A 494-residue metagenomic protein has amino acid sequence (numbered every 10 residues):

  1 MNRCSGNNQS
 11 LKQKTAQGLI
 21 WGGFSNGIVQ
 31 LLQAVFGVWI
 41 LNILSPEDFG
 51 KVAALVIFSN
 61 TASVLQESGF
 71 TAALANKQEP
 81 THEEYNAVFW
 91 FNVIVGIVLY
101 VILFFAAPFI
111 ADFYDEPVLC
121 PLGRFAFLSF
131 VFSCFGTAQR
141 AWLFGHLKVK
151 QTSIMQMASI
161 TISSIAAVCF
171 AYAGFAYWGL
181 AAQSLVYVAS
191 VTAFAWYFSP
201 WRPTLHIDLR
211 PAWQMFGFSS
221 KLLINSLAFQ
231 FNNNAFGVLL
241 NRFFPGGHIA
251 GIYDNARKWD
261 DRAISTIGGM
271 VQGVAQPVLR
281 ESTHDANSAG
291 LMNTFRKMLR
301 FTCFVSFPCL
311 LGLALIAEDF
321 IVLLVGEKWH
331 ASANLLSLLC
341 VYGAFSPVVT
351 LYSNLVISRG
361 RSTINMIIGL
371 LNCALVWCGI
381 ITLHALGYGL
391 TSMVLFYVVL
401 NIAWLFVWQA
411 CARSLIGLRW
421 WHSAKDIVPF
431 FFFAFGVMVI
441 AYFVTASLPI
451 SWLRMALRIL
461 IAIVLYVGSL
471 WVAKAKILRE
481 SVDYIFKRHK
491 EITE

Functional and structural regions predicted by a protein language model:
M1-G6, R413-W420, A424-V428, I440-E494: Membrane-proximal transmembrane or re-entrant/amphipathic helices at the cytosolic face
M1-Q33, A72-A75, E79-W90, L119 (+4 more regions): N-terminal membrane topogenesis motif
N2-L11, T15, K150, A193-N234 (+5 more regions): Interhelical loop/hinge segments that connect adjacent transmembrane helices in multipass membrane
L11-S68, V95-A107, R124, S129 (+4 more regions): Signature of the first transmembrane helix
K12, A73-H82, F132-M155, A173 (+6 more regions): Membrane-interface junctions at transmembrane-helix termini in multi-pass inner-membrane proteins
G18-Q33, L180-Y187, V191, A195 (+6 more regions): Transmembrane helical elements of multi-pass membrane transporters/channels
Q33, V64-H82, F144-G145, A256 (+3 more regions): Helix-loop junctions and terminal segments of transmembrane helices in multi-pass membrane transport/translocation
W39-V56, D112, C120, L147-K150 (+7 more regions): Membrane-interface helix-loop junctions in multi-pass transport and translocation proteins
